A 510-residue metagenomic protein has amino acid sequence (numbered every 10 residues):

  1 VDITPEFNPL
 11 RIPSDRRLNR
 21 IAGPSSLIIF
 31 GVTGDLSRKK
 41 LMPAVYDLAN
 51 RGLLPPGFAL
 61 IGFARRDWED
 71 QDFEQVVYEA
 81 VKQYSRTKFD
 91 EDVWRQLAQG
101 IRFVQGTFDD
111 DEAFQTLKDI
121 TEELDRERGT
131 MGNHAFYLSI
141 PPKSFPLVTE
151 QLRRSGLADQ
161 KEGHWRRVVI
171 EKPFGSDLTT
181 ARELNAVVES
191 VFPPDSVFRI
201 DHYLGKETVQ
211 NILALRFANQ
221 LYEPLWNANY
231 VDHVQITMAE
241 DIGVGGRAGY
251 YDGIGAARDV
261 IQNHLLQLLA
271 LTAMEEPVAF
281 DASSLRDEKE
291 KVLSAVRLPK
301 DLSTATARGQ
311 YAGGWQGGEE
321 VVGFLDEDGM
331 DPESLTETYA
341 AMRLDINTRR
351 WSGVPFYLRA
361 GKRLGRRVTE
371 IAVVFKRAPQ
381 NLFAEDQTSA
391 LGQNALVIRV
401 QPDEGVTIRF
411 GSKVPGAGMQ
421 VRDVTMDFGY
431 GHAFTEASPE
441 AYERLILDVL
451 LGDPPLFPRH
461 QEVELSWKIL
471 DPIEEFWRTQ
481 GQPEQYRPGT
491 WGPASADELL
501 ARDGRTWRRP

Functional and structural regions predicted by a protein language model:
V1-I170, F174-P510: Secretory/organelle targeting and membrane-embedding segments
